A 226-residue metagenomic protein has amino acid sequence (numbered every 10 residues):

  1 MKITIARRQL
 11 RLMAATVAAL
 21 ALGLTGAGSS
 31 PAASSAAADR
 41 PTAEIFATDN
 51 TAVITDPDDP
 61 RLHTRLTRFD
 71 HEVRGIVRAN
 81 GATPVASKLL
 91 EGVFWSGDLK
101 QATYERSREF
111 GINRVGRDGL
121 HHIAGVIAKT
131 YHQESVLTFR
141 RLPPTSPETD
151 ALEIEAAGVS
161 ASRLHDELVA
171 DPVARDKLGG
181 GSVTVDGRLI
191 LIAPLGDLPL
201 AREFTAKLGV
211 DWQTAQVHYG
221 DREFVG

Functional and structural regions predicted by a protein language model:
M1-A38: Secretory targeting and sorting signals
A33-R114: Extracytoplasmic low-complexity, Pro/Thr/Ser/Ala/Gly-rich segments that lie immediately after a secretion/anchoring
H63-L66, D70, R74, L120-A128 (+2 more regions): Extracytoplasmic/secreted envelope proteins and their assembly/folding machinery, especially bacterial periplasmic
P84-A156, P172-E203: Short glycine/threonine-rich beta-strand-turn micro-motifs
L137-L168, Q216-G226: Long, low-complexity, intrinsically disordered C-terminal regions of large eukaryotic nuclear proteins involved in RNA
G196-G226: Extracellularly exposed regions in secreted/surface proteins, prominently low-complexity, repeat-rich
